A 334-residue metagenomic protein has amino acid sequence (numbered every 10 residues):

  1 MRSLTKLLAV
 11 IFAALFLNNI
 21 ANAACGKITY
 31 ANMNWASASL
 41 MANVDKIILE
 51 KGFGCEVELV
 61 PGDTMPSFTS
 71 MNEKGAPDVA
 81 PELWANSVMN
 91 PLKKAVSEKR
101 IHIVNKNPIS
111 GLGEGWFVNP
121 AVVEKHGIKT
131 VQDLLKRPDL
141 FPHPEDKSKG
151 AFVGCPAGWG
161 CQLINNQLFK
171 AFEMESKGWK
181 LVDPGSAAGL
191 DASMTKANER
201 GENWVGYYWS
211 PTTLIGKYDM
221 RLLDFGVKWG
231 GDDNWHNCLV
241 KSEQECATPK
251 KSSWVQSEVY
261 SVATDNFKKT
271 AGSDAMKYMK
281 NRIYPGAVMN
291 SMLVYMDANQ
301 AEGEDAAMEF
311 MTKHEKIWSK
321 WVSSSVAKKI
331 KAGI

Functional and structural regions predicted by a protein language model:
A21-Y30, F141-K149, S319-W321, K328: Immediate post-signal peptide segment of exported/extracytoplasmic ligand-binding proteins
A24-S37, C55-V60, K149-V153, M279: Short, well-ordered beta-strand elements
S37, Q162-K177, P184-G201, T212-T213 (+2 more regions): An extracytoplasmic/periplasmic, membrane-proximal ligand-sensing/linker region
S37-C55: Short, polar/charged alpha-helical segment
T69-S70, P77-W84, V153-N234: Ligand-binding pocket segment of bilobal, Venus flytrap-like solute-binding proteins
I101-G154: A conserved helix-loop-strand patch within extracytoplasmic ligand-binding domains of the periplasmic binding
G113-E124, S257-A271, V294-Y295: A bilobed periplasmic-binding-protein/Venus flytrap-type ligand-binding module shared by bacterial periplasmic
K217-I283: C-terminal lobe and pocket-closing loops of periplasmic/extracytoplasmic Venus-flytrap solute-binding proteins
